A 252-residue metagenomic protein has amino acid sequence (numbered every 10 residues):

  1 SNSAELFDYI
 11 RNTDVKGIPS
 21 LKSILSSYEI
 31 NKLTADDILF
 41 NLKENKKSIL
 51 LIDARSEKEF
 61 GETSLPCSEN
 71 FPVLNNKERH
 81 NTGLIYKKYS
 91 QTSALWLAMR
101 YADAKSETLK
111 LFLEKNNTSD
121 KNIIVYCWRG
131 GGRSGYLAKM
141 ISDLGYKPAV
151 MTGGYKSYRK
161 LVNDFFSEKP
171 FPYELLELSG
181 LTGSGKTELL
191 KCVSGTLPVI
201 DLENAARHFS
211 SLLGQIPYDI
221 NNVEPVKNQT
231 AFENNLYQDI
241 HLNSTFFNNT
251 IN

Functional and structural regions predicted by a protein language model:
S1, W96-T152: Catalytic cysteine-centered active loop of the rhodanese-like fold, especially the PTP/DSP P-loop
S1-P66, N163-P170, L175-S179: Flexible, polar/low-complexity N-terminal or interdomain linker segments that lie immediately upstream of folded
K32, L51, S68-N70, P148-V150 (+3 more regions): Conserved beta-strand scaffold positions in the cores of enzyme catalytic domains, especially in NTP/NDP-utilizing
L42-N117: Positively charged, proline/Ser/Thr-rich regional signature most characteristic of the Rhodanese/CDC25-like
E78-I85, Y158-N163, F209-Q215: Short, charged, surface-exposed secondary-structure boundary motifs
G145-K160, N204-A206: A short glycine-rich beta-strand->turn/loop micro-motif centered on a GG-aromatic cluster
E174-G195: Glycine-rich phosphate-binding P-loop
P198-N252: Conserved nucleotide-sensing/catalytic segment adjacent to the nucleotide-binding pocket in NTP-handling enzymes
